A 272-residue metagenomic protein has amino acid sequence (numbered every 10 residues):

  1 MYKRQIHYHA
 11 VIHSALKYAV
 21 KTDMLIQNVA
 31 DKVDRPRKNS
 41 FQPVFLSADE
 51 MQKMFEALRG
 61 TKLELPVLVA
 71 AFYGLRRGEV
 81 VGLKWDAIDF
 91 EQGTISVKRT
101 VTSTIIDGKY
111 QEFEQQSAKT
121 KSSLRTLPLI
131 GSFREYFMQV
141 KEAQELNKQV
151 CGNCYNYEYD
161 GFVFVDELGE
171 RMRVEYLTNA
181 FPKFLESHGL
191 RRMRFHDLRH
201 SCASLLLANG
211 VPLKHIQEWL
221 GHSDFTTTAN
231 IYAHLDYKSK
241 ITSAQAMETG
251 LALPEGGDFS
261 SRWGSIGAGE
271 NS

Functional and structural regions predicted by a protein language model:
K3-M24, S40, E170-Y176, R191-D197: N-terminal core-binding DNA-recognition domain of tyrosine site-specific recombinases/integrases
I6, K21, L25-Q27, D31-W85 (+6 more regions): Basic, Lys/Arg- and aromatic-enriched nucleic-acid-binding interface segment
A10, S14, G131, E135 (+4 more regions): Generic recognition of well-ordered alpha-helical segments within structured catalytic/regulatory domains
A19-N28, F90, R99-I106, M138-N153 (+2 more regions): Proline-centered turn/helix-capping motifs that create local helix->coil transitions or kinks
R37, F45, V101-S103, R134 (+1 more regions): Catalytic-site neighborhood detector that most strongly recognizes the C-terminal catalytic loop/helix of tyrosine
E56-L63, Y73, L127, A143-N153 (+2 more regions): Short, basic (Lys/Arg/His-rich) helix/loop patches that form interaction surfaces in the mid-to-C-terminal regions
G82-I88, Q217-S223, A233: A short, basic/aromatic helix-end/turn motif that makes direct DNA contacts
Q92, S103-I105, Q111-L124, G131-F133 (+3 more regions): C-terminal secondary-structure termini that scaffold catalytic or DNA-interacting sites
